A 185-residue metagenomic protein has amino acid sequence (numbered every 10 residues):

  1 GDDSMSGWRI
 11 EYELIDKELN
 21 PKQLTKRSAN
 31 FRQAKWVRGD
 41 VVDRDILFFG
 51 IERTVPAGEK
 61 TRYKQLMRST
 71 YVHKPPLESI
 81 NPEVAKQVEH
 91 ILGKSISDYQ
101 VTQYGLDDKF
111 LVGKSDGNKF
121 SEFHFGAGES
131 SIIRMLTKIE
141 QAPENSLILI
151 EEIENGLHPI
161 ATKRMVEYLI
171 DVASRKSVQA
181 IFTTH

Functional and structural regions predicted by a protein language model:
G1-K60: P-loop NTPase switch/coupling surface
M5-Y12, D108-L111, A142-P143: A broad, low-specificity signal for short, low-complexity segments enriched in glycine/proline and polar/charged
N20-S28, A85-E89, E122-G126, I139 (+1 more regions): Short linear motifs at secondary-structure transitions and domain/linker junctions
K26-G39, N81, L92-S95, S115-D116 (+3 more regions): Short amphipathic alpha-helical surface micro-motifs
S28-N30, R62-S69, I153, L157 (+1 more regions): Generic alpha-helical propensity signal that fires on short helical segments and nearby coil/disordered stretches
W36-R38, V72-P76, T137-K138, A173-R175: Glycine-rich loops and low-complexity Gly/Arg-rich segments that provide flexible linkers or classic glycine-based
I51-S130, T137, L147: Extended helical coiled-coil dimerization/tether regions that scaffold and oligomerize large DNA-maintenance assemblies
K119-H185: Switch/communication elements of ASCE P-loop NTPase nucleotide-binding domains
